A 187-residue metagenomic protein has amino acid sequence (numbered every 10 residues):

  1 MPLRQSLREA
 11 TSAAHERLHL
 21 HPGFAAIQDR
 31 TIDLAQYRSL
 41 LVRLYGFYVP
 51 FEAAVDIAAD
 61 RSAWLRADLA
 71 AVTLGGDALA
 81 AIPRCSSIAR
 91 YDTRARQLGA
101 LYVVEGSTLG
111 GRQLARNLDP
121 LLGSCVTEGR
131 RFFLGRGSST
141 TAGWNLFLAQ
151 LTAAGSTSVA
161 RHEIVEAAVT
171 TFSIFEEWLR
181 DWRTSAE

Functional and structural regions predicted by a protein language model:
M1-E187: Metal- and O2-centered redox machinery and metal/ROS homeostasis
